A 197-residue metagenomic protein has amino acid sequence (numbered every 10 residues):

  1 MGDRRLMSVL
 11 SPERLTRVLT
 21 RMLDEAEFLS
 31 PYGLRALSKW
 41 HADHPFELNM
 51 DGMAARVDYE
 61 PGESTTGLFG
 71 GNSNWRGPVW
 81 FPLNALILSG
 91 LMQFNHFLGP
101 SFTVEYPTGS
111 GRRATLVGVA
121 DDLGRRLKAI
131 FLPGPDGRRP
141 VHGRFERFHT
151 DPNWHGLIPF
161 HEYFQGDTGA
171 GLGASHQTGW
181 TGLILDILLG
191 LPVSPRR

Functional and structural regions predicted by a protein language model:
M1-R197: Acidic, mature catalytic/reactive cores of soluble proteins
